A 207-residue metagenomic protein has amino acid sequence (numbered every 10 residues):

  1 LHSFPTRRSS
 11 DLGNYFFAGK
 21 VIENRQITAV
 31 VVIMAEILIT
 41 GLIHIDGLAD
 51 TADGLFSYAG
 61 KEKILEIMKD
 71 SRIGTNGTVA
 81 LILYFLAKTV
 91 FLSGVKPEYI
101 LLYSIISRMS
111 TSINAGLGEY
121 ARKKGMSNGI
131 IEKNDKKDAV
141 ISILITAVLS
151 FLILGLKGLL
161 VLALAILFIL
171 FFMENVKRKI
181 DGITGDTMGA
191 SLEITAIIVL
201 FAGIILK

Functional and structural regions predicted by a protein language model:
H2-S9: Short, small-residue-biased leader/transition segments that mark boundaries at the very start of proteins
G13-V31, V79, L83-L102, V148-V161 (+1 more regions): Helix-coil boundary and interhelical linker segments in multi-pass alpha-helical membrane proteins
Y15-E23, T40, H44, L92-S93 (+5 more regions): Membrane-water interface at transmembrane helix exits
V21, V32, Y58, S71 (+3 more regions): Hydrophobic alpha-helical segments and their helix-loop boundaries in membrane and membrane-proximal proteins
V32-I73, F172-E193: Acidic (Asp/Glu-rich) catalytic motifs at the cytosolic membrane interface
M34-H44, L101-L117, I166-V176: Transmembrane alpha-helical segments that form the membrane-embedded catalytic/substrate-channel core of multi-pass
I73-L144: A feature for the membrane-embedded catalytic helix bundles of lipid/isoprenoid biosynthetic enzymes
Y120-N128, E132-K207: C-terminal membrane-associated helical module and adjoining short loops/tails
